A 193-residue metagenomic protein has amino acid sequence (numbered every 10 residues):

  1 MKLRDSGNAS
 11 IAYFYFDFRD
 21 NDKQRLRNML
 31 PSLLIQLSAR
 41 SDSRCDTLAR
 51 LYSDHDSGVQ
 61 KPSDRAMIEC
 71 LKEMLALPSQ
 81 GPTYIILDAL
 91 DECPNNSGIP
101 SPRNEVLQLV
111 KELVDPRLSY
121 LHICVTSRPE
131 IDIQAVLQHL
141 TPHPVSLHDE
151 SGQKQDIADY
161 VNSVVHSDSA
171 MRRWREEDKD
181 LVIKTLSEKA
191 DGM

Functional and structural regions predicted by a protein language model:
M1-M193: Conserved NB-ARC/NACHT P-loop NTPase core of NLR-like innate immune receptors
